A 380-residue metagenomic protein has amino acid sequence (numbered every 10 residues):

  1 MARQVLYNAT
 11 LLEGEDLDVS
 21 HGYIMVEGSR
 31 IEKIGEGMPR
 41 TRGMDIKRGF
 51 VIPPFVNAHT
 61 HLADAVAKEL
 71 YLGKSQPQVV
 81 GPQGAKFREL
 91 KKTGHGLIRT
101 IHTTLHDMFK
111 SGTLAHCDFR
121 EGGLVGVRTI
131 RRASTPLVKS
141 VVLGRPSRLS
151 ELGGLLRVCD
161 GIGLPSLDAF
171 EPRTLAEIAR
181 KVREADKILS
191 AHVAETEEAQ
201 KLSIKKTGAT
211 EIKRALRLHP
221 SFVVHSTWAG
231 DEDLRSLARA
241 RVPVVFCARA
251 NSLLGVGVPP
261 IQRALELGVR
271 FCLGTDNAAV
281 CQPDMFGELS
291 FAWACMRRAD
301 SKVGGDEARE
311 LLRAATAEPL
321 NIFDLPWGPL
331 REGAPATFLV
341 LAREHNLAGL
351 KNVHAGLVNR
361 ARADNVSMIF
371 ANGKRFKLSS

Functional and structural regions predicted by a protein language model:
M1-R40, K374: N-terminal metal-binding scaffold of metallo-dependent hydrolase/deaminase domains
A2-N8, G37-V80: Replace "His-x-His-based motif
A9, I24, S29, R48 (+13 more regions): Divalent metal-coordination and catalytic microenvironments
M25, F50-V51, K68-T135: Alpha-helical scaffold segments that flank or form the walls of functional sites
A65-R99, I188, V193, E197-L218 (+2 more regions): Active-site gating loops and adjacent loop-to-helix segments of metal-dependent hydrolytic enzymes
S140, P146-S150, G154-L273, N277-A279: Active-site core of metal-dependent hydrolases
T210-S221, Q262-H345: His/Asp/Glu-enriched, well-ordered alpha-helical/loop segment that forms or immediately abuts the divalent-metal
P335-S380: C-terminal cap of metal-dependent C-N hydrolases
